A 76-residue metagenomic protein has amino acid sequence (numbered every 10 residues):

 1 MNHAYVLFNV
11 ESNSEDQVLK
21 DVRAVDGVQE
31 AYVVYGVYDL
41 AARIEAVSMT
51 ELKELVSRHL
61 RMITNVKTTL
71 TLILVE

Functional and structural regions predicted by a protein language model:
M1-E76: A compositional/biophysical signature of low hydrophobicity enriched in polar/charged and small residues
